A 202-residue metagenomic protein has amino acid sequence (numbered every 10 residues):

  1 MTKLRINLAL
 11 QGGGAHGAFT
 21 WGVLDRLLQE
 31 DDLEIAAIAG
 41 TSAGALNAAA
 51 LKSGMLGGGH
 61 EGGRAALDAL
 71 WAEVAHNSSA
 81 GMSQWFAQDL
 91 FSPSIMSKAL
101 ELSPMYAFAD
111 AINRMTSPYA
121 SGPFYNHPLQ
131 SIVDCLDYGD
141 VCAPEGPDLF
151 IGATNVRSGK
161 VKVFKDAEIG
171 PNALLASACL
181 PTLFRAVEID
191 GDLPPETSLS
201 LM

Functional and structural regions predicted by a protein language model:
M1-T41, A49-M202: Patatin-like phospholipase
